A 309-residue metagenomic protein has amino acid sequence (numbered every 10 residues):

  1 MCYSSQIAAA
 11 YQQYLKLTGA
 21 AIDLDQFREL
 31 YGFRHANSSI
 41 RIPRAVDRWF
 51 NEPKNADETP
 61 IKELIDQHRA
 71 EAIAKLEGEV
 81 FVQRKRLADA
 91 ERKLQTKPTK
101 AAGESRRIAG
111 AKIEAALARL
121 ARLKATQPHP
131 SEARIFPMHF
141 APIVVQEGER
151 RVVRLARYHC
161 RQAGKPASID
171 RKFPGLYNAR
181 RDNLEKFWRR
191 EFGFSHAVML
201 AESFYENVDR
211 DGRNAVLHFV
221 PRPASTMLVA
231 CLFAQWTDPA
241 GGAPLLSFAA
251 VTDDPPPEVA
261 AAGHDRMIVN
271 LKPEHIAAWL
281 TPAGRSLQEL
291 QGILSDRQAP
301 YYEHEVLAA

Functional and structural regions predicted by a protein language model:
M1-A309: Short linear sequence motif anchored by a di-proline
